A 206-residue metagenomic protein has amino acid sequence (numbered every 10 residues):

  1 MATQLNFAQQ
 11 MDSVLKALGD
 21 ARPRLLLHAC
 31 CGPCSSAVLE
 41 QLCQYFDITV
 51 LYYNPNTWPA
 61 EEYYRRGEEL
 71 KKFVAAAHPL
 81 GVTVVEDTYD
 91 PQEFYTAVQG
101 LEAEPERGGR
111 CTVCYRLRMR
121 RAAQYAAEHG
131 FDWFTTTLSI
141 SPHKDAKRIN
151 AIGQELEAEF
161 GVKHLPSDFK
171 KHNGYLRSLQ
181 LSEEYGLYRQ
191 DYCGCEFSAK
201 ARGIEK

Functional and structural regions predicted by a protein language model:
M1-K206: Nucleotide-activated chemistry modules centered on ATP-dependent adenylation/adenylyltransferase
